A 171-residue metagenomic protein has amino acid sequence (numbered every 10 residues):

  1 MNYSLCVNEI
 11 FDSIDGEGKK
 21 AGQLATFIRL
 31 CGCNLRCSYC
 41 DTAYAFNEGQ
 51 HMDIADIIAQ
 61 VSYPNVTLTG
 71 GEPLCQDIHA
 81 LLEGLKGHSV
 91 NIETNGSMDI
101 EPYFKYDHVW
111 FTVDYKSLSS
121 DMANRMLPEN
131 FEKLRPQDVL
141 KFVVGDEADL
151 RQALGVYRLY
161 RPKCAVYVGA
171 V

Functional and structural regions predicted by a protein language model:
N2-G18: Zn-dependent metallo-beta-lactamase
L5-E9, L24-F27, C31, L35-H108: Conserved Radical SAM active-site core
N8-F11, R29, K141-V143, G169: Residues in well-ordered beta-strands of folded domains
K19, G49-M52, Q152: Short linear functional motifs in flexible/disordered or boundary regions
K19-K20, K133: Solvent-exposed alpha-helices and their adjacent loops that cap or buttress functional pockets in soluble metabolic
L74-V171: Conserved AdoMet/S-adenosylmethionine-binding subsite of the radical SAM
